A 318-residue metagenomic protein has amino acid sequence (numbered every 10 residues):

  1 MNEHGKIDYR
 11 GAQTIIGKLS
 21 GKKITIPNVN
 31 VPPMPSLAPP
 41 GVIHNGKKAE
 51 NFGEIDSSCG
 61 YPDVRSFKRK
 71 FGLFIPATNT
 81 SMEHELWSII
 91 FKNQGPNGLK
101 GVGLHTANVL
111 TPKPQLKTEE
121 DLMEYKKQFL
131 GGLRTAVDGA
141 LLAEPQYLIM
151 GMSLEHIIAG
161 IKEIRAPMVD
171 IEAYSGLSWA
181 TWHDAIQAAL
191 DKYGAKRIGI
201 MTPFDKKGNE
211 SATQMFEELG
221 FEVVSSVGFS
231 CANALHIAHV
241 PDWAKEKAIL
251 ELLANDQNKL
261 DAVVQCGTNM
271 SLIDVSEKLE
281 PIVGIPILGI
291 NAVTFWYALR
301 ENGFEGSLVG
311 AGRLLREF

Functional and structural regions predicted by a protein language model:
M1-I24: AMP-binding adenylation
P27, V31-R134, K207-N209, T213-P241: N-terminal glycine-rich anion-binding loop in soluble enzyme alpha/beta folds
Q128-D184, Q265-I273: N-terminal glycine-rich phosphate/adenylate-binding segment common to multiple enzyme folds
R165-L190, P281-T294, A298: Short, acidic/small-residue loops that bind anionic groups at enzyme active sites
D170-A234, R316: Conserved beta-alpha
K247-L279, T294-F295: Hydrophobic alpha-helical
G289-F318: C-terminal functional extensions of proteins
